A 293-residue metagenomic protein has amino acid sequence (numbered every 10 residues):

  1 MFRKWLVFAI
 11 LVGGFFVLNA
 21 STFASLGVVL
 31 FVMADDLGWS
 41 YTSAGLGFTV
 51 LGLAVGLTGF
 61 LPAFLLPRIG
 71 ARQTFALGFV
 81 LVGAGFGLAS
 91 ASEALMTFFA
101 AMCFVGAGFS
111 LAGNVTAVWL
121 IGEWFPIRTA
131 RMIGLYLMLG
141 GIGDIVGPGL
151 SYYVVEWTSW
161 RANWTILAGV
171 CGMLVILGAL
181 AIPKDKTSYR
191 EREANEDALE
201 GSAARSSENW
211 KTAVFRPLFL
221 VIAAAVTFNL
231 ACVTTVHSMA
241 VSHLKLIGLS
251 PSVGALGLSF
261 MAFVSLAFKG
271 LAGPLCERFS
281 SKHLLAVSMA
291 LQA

Functional and structural regions predicted by a protein language model:
L6-Y41, T58-P62, G147-P148, T234-V241: Extracytoplasmic
F16, G85, M96-A112, T227: Hydrophobic core of transmembrane alpha-helices in multi-pass small-molecule transporters, especially MFS/SLC-type
A24, G52-F60, D144-I145, A262-G270: Residue-level signature of mid-helix packing/kink "hotspots" within the transmembrane helices of 12-pass Major
L26-M33, K211-A272: Extracytoplasmic gate region of multi-pass secondary transporters
T58-A71, F268-S280: Helix-to-loop junctions at the C-terminal end of transmembrane segments in multipass secondary transporters
Q73-G87, H283-A293: Structural signature of the two symmetry-related core transmembrane helices
C103-M138: Cytoplasmic helix-loop-helix junction between adjacent transmembrane helices in 12-TM secondary transporters
Y136-T187: Helix-loop-helix hairpin linking two adjacent transmembrane segments in secondary transporters
